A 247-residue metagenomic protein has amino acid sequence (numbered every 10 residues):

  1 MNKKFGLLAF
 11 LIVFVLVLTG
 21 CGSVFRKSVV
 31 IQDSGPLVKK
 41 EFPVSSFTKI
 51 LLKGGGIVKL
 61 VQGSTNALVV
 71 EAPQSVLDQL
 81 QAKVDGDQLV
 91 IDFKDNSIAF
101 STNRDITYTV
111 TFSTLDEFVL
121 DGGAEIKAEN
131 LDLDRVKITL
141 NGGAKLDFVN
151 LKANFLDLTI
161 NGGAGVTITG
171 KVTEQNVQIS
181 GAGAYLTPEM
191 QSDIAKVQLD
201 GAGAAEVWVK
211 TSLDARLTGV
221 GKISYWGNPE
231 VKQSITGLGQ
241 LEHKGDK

Functional and structural regions predicted by a protein language model:
N2-S180, A184-K247: Intrinsically disordered, low-complexity terminal regions
